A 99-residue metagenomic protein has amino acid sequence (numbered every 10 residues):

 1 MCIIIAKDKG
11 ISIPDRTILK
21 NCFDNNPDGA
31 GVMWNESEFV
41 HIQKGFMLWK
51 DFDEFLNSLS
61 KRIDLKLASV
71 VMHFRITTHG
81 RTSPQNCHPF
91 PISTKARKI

Functional and structural regions predicted by a protein language model:
M1-S58, V70: Extreme N-terminus nucleophile/cap motif
L67-N86: PP2C/PPM family metal-dependent serine/threonine protein phosphatase catalytic domain, recognizing the conserved
G80-I99: Acidic loop->beta-strand submotif enriched in PP2C/PPM serine/threonine phosphatases
